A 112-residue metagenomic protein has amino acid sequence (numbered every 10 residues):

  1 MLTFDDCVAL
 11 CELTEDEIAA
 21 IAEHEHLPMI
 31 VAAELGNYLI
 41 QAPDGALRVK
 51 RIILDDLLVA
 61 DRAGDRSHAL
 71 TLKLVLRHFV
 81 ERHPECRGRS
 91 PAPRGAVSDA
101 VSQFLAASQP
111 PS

Functional and structural regions predicted by a protein language model:
M1-R62, R66-S112: C-terminal-biased regions
